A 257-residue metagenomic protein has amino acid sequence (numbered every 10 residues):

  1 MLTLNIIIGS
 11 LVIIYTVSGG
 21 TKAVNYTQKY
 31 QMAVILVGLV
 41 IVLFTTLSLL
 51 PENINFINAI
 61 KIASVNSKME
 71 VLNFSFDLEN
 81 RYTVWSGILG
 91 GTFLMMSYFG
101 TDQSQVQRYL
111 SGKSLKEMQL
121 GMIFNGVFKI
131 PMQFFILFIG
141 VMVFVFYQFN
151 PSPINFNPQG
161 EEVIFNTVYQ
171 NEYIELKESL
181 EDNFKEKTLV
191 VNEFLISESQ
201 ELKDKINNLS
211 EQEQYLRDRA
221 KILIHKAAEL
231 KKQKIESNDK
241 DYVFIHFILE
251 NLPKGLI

Functional and structural regions predicted by a protein language model:
M1-A23: Transmembrane alpha-helical segments of multi-pass small-molecule transport proteins
L2, I13-T16, Q31, T83-V84 (+1 more regions): Hydrophobic alpha-helical transmembrane segments of integral membrane proteins, especially multi-pass transporters
L2-N5, N25, I35, Q119: Hydrophobic/aromatic positions within or immediately flanking transmembrane alpha-helices of multi-pass small-molecule
G9-S10, Q28, G87, I130: Generic hydrophobic-segment detector
A23-Y30: Interfacial helix-loop-helix linkers and transmembrane-helix boundary segments in multi-pass membrane proteins
A33-I257: Loop-to-helix junctions at membrane interfaces in multi-pass transport proteins
